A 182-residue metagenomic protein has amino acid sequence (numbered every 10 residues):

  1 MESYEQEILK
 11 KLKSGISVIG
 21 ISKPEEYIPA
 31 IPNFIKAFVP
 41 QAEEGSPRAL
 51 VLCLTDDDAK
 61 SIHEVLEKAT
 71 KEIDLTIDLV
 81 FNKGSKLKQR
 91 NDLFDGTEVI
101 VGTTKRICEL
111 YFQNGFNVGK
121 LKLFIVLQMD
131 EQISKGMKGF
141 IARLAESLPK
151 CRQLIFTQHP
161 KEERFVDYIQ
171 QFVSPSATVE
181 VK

Functional and structural regions predicted by a protein language model:
M1-E26: Conserved pre-motif I regulatory segment
Y4, Y27-F38, G139: Motif I (Walker A/P-loop) of helicase-class P-loop NTPases
K10-K13, P40-G45, A69-I73, N91-D95 (+3 more regions): Conserved catalytic network of the ASCE P-loop NTPase/AAA+ motor domain
S17-I21, I31-I62, D74-L75, L148-R152: Conserved SF1/SF2 helicase motif Ia
I21, V51-L54, V80-F81, V101 (+3 more regions): Conserved beta-strand segments of the P-loop GTPase G domain that flank and frequently precede/overlap
E26, T55-A59, G84-K86, R106-C108 (+3 more regions): Conserved nucleotide-binding/hydrolysis micro-motifs of P-loop NTPases
E44-G102, R106, L121: Conserved nucleic-acid-binding Ia/Ib motif block in the N-terminal RecA-like helicase ATPase lobe
V118-K182: Post-DEXD/H (motif II) to motif III coupling segment of the RecA-like Helicase ATP-binding lobe
